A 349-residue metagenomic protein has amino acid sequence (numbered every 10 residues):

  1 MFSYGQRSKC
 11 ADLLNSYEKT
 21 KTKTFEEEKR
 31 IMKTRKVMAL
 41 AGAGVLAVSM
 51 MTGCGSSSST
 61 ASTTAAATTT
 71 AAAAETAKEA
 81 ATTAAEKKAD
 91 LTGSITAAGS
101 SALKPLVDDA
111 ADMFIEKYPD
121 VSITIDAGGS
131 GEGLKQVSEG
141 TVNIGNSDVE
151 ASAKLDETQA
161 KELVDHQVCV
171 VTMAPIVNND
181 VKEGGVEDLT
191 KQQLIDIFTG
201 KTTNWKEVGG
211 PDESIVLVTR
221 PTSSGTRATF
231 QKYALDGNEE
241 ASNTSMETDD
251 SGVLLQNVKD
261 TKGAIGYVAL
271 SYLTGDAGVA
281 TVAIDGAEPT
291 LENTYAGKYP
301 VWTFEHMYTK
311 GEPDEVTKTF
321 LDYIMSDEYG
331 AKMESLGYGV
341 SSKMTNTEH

Functional and structural regions predicted by a protein language model:
Y4-I31: Short, Lys/Arg-enriched N-terminal segments with co-localized hydrophobic residues within the first ~10-30 amino acids
C10, M38-A39, A81: Sequence-pattern detector for short linear motifs and compositional/periodic biases rather than a specific fold
I31-A41: Bacterial N-terminal signal peptides that target proteins for export
G44-V48: Alpha-helical transmembrane segments
S49-G53: C-terminal motif of bacterial Sec signal peptides marking the signal peptidase cleavage site
G55-S56, A61, A66-A67, A72-A73 (+5 more regions): Exported/periplasmic ABC-transporter solute-binding proteins
